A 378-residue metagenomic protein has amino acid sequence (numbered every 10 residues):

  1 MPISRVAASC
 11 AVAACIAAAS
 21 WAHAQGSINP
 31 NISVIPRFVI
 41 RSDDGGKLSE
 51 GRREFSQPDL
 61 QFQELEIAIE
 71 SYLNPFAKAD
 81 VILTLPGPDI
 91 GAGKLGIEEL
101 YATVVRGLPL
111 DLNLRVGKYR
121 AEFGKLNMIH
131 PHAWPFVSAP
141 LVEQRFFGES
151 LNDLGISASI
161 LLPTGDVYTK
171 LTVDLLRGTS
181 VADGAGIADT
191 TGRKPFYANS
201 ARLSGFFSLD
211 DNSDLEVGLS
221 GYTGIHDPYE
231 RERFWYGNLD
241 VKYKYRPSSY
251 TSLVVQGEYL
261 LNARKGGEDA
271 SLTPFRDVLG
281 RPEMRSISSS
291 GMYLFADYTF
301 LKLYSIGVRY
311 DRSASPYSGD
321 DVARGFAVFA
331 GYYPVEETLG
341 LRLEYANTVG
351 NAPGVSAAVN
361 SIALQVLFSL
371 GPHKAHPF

Functional and structural regions predicted by a protein language model:
S9-A18: Bacterial N-terminal signal peptides
Q25-V181, P195-N212, S290-G307, D311-R312: Outer membrane beta-barrel
S27, N212-P316, R324: Detector for outer-membrane/organellar transmembrane beta-barrel domains, recognizing the amphipathic beta-strand
N31-R37, I82-T84, R115-Y119, T172-L176 (+7 more regions): Transmembrane beta-strands of outer-membrane beta-barrel proteins
V39-D43, T84-I90, A121-G124, L141 (+7 more regions): Sequence/structural signature of outer-membrane beta-barrel proteins
D44-E50, I90-Y101, N127-P131, A182-T191 (+5 more regions): Outer-membrane beta-barrel translocator domains and adjoining extracellular loop/strand segments of Gram-negative
E64, I97-E99, D153-G155, F196-R202 (+7 more regions): Transmembrane beta-barrel architecture of outer membranes
A158, A330-P334, A358-F378: Outer-membrane beta-barrel "beta-signal"
